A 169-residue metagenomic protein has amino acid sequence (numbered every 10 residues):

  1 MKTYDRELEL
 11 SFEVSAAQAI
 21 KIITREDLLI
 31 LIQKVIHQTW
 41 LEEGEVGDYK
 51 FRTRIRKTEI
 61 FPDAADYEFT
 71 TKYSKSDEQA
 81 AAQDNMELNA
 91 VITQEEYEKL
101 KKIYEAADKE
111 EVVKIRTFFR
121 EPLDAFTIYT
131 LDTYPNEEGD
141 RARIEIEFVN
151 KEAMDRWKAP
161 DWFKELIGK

Functional and structural regions predicted by a protein language model:
M1-K169: Phosphate-end processing signature that detects enzymes handling 5′-triphosphorylated RNA and polyphosphate
